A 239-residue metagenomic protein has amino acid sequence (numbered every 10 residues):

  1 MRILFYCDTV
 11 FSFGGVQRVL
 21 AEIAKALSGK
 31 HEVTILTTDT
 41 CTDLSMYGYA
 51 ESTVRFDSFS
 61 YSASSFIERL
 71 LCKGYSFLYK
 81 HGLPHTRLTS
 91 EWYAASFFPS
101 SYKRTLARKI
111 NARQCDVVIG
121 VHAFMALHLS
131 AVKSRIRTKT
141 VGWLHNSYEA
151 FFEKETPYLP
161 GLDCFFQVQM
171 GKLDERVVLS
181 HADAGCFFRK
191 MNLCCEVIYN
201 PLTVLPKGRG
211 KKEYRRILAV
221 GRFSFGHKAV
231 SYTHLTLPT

Functional and structural regions predicted by a protein language model:
C7-A21, F225-K228: A short, glycine/small-residue-rich beta-strand->loop->alpha-helix junction that serves as a flexible
C7-F13, H31-W92: N-terminal strand-loop element at the rim of the active site of nucleotide-sugar-dependent glycosyltransferases
V16-L27, T42-S45: Short amphipathic alpha-helix
D57, K139, Y148-E149, F166-K207: Donor nucleotide-sugar binding/catalytic pocket of nucleotide-sugar-dependent glycosyltransferases
R104-K109, L144-Y148, P157-R176: Membrane-proximal helix-turn-helix segments that form the acceptor-binding/catalytic region of lipid-linked
G120-M125, L144: Short His-centered aromatic/hydrophobic patch
G210-K228: Conserved donor-binding/catalytic core segment of Leloir-type glycosyltransferases
T233-T239: Conserved small/polar residues in nucleotide/adenosyl-binding loops
